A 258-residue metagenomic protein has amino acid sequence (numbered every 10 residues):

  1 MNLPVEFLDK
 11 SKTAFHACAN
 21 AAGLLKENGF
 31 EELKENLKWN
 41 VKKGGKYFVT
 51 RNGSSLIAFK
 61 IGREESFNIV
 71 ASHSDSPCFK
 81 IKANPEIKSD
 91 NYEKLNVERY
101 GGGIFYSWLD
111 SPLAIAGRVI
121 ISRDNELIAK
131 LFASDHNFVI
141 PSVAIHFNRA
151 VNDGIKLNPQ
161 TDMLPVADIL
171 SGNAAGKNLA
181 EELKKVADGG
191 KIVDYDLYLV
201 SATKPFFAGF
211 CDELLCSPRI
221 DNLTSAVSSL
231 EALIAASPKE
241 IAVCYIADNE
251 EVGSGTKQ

Functional and structural regions predicted by a protein language model:
M1-Q258: N-terminal hydrophobic/helix-forming segments and targeting peptides
